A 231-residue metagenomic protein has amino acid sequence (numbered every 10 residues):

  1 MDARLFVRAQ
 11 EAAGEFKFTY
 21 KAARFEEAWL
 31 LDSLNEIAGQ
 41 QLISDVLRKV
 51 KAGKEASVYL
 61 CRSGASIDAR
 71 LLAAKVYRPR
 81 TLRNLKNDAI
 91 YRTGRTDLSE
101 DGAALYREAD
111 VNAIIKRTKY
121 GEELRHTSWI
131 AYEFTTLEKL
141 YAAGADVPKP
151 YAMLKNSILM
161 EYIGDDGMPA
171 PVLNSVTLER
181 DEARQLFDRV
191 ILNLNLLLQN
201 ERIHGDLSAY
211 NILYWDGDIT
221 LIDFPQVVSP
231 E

Functional and structural regions predicted by a protein language model:
M1-A9, R24, L72: N-terminal targeting/trafficking signals and adjacent low-complexity tails
G14, A22-P169, Q199: Conserved ATP-binding subdomain of kinase catalytic cores across diverse folds
A69, N211-I222: Conserved protein kinase catalytic/activation segment
I163, D223-V228: Activation of the activation-loop gatekeeper triad in protein kinase-fold domains
M168-E179: AlphaC helix of the protein kinase catalytic domain
E182-N193: Conserved alphaE helix
Q199-A209: Catalytic-loop of the protein kinase fold
D218, Q226-E231: Helix-rich C-lobe and terminal helical cap/extension of kinase-like folds
